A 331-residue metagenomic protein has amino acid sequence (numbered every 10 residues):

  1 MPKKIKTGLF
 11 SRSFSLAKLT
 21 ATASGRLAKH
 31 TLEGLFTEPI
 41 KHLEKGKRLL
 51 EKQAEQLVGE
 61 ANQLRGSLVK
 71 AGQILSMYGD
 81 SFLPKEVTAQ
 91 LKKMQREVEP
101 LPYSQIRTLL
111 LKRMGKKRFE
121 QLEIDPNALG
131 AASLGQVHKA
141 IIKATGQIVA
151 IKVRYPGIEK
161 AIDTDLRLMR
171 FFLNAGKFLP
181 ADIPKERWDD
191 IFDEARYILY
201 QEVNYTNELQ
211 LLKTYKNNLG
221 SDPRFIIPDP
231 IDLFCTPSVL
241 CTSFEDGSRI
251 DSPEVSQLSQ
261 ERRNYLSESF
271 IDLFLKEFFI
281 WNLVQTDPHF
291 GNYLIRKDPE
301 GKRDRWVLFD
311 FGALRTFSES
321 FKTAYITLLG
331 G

Functional and structural regions predicted by a protein language model:
M1-S269, L273-L275, N282, I295-E319 (+1 more regions): Broad phosphate/nucleotide-binding scaffolds in NTP-utilizing and phosphate-metabolizing enzymes
I280-F290: Catalytic-loop of the protein kinase fold
Y325-L329: Helical lid/core segments from catalytic subdomains that handle acyl or acyl-like groups
